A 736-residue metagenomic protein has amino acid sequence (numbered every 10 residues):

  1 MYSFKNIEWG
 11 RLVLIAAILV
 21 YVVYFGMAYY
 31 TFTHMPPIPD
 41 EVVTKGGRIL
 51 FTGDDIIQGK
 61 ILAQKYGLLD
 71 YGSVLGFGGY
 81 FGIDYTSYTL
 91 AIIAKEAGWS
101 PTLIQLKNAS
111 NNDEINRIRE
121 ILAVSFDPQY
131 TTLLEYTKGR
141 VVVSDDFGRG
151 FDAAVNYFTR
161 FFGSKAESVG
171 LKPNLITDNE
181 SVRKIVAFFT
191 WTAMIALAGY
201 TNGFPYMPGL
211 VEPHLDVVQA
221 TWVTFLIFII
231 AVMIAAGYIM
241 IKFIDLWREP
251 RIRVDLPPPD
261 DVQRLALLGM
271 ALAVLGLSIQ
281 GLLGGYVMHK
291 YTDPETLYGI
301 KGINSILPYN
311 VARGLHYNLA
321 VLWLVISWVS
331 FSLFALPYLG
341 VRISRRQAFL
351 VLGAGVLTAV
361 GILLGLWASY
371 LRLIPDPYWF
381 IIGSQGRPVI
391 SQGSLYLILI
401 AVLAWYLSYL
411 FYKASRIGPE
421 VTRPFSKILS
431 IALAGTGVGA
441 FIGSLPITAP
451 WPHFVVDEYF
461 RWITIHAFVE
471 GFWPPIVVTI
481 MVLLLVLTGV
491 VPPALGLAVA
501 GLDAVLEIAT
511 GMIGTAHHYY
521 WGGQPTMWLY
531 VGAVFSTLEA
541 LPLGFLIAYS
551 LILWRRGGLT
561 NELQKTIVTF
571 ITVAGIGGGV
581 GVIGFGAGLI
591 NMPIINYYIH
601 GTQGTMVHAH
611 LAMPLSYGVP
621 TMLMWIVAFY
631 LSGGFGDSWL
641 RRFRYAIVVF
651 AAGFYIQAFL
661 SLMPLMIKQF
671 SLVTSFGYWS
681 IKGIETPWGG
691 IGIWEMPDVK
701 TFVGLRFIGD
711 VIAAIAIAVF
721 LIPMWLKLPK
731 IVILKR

Functional and structural regions predicted by a protein language model:
M1-L12: Cytosolic-side transmembrane helix boundary signature
S3, W247-L265, R556-Q564, L734-R736: Membrane-interfacial, low-structure loops and terminal tails that flank and connect transmembrane helices in multi-pass
G10-Y30, G59, A63, L75 (+15 more regions): Hydrophobic cores of alpha-helical transmembrane segments in multi-pass integral membrane proteins
G26, T33-V218: Soluble extramembrane regions of membrane proteins in the secretory/endomembrane system
V43-G47, E295-V311, Y598-G601: Perimembrane loop-to-helix junctions flanking transmembrane segments
T44-I57, Y66, T89-V124, Y309-R313 (+2 more regions): Aromatic/His-enriched, Gly/Pro-containing loop or helix-boundary segments that lie immediately adjacent to catalytic
A94, R248-L256, G299-G302, P424-K427: Juxtamembrane inter-helical linkers in multi-pass membrane proteins
L210-V223, N304-G314, I382-Q392, V456 (+4 more regions): Membrane-interface segments at the starts/ends of alpha-helical transmembrane spans
